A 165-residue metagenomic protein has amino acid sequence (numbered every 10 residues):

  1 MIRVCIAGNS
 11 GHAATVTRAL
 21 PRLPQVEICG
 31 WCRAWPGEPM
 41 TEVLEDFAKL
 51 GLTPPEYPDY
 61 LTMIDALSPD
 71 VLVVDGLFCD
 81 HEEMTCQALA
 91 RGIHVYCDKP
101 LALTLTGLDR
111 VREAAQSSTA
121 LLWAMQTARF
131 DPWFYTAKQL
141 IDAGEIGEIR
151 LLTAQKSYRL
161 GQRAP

Functional and structural regions predicted by a protein language model:
M1-L50: N-terminal Rossmann-like dinucleotide-binding module
C5-I6, V73-V74, V95-D98, L122-Q126: Short catalytic-loop micro-motif centered on adjacent basic/acidic residues
G30, D70-V71, L151: Short, Asp-centered acidic motifs that coordinate Mg2+ and/or phosphate in catalytic or ligand-binding sites
A48-P55, S117-L121: A short helix-to-beta-strand connector/capping loop
L52-A114: Beta-loop-alpha module in the N-terminal Rossmann-like domain of NAD(P)-dependent dehydrogenases, especially those
R110-A128, E148-L152: Rossmann-fold dehydrogenase core element
A128-P165: Predominantly a Rossmann-like dinucleotide-binding segment in NAD(P)-dependent oxidoreductases
